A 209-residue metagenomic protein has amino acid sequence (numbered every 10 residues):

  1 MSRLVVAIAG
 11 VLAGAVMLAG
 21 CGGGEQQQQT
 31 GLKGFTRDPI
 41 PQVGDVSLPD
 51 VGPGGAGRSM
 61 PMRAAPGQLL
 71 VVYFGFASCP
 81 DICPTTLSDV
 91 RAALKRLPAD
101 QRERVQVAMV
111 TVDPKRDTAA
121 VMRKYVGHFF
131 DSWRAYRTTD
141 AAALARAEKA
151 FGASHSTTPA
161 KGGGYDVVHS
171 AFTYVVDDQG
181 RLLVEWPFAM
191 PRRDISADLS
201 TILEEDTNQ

Functional and structural regions predicted by a protein language model:
M1-A19: Sec-dependent bacterial lipoprotein signal peptides
C21-E25: Bacterial signal peptide processing site
Q27-M62, S88: N-terminal "domain-start" segment that seeds a small globular fold
V43-G44, L70, S170-F172: Short loop/turn microsegments at loop-to-beta-strand junctions
M60-V90: Short active-site neighborhood of thiol/selenol oxidoreductases, capturing the structured segment around
T85-A147: Structural microenvironment flanking redox-active thiols in thiol-disulfide oxidoreductases
A142-D198: Thiol/disulfide oxidoreductase modules built on the thioredoxin-like
I202-T207: Short, hydrophobic alpha-helical segments
